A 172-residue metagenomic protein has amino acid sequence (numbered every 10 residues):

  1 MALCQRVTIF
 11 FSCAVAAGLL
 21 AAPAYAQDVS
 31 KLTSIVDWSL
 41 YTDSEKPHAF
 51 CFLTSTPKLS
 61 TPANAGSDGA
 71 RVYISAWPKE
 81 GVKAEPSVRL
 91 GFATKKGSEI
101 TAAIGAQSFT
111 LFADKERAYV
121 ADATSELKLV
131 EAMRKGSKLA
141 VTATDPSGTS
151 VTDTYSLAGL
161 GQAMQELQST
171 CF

Functional and structural regions predicted by a protein language model:
M1-C13: Bacterial N-terminal signal peptides that target proteins for export
A2, G18-L19, G159: Acidic/proline-rich low-complexity IDRs
V15-A16, Y25: Terminal low-complexity, poorly structured segments
A21-P23: N-terminal signal peptide c-region/cleavage motif recognized by signal peptidases
Y25-F172: A generic "folded-domain core" signal
